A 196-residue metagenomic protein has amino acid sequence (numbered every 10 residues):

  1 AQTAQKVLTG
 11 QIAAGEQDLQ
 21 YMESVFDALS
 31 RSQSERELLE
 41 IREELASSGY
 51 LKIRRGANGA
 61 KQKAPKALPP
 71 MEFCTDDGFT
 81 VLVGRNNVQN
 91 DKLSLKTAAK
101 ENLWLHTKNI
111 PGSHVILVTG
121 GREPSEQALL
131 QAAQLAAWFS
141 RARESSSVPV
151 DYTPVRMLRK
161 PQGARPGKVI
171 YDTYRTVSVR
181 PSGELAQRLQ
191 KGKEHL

Functional and structural regions predicted by a protein language model:
Q5, E23-F26, S30, G49 (+1 more regions): Conserved NTP-handling cores and scaffolds of large molecular machines
A13-T80: Coiled-coil termination/hinge junctions
Y50-P124, A128-A132: Domain-scale macromolecular recognition modules
A99, H106-N109, L129-L130, R141-A142 (+2 more regions): Glycine-rich loops and low-complexity Gly/Arg-rich segments that provide flexible linkers or classic glycine-based
R122-L158: Conserved catalytic alpha/beta cores of large enzymes that bind or transform nucleotide phosphates and polynucleotides
S147, Y152-L196: C-terminal catalytic or substrate-handling cores of phosphate/nucleotide- and metal-cofactor-dependent proteins acting
